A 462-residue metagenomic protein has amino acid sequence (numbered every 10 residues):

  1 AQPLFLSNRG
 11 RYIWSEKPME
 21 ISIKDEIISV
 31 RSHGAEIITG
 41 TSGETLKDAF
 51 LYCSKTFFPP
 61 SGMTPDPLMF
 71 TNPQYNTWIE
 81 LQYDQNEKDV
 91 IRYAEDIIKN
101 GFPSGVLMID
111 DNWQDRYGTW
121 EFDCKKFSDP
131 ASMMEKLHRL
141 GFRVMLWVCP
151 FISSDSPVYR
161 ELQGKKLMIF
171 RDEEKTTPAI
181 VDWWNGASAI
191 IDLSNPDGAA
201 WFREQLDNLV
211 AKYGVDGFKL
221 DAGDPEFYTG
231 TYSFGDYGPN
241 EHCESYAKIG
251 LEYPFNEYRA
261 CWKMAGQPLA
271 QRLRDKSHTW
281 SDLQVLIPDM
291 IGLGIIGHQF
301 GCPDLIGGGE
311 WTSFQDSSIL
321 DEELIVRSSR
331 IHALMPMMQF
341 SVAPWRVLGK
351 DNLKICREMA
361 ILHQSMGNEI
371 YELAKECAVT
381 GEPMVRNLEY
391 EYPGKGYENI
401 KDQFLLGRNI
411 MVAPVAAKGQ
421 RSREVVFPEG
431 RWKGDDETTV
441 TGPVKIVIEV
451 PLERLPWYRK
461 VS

Functional and structural regions predicted by a protein language model:
A1-R459: Catalytic-domain carbohydrate-binding cleft regions of carbohydrate-active enzymes
